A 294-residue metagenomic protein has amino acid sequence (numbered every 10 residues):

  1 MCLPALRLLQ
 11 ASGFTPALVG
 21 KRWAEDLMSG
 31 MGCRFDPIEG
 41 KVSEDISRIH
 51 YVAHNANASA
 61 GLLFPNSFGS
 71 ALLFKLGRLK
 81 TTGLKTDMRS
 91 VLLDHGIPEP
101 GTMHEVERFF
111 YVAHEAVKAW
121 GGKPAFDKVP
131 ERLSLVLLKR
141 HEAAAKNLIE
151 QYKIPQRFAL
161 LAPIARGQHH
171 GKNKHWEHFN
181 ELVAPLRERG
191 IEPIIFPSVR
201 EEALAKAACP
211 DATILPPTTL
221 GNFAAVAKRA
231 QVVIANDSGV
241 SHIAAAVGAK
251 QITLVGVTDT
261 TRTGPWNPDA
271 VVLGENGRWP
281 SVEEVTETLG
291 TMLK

Functional and structural regions predicted by a protein language model:
M1-K294: Catalytic machinery of carbohydrate-active enzymes, primarily nucleotide-sugar-dependent glycosyltransferases
